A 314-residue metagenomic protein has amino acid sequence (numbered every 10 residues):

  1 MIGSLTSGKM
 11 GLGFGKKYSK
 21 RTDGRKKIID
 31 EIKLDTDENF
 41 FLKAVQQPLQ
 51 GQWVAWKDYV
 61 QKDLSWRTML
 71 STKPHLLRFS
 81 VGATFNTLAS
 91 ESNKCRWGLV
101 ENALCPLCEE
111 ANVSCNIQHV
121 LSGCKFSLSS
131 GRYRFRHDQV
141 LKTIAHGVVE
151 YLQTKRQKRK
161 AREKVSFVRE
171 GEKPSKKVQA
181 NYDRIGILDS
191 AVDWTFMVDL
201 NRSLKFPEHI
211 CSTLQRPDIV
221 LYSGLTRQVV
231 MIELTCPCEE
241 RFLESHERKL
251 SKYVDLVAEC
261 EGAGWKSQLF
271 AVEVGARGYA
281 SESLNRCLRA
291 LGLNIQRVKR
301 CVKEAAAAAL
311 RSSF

Functional and structural regions predicted by a protein language model:
M1-N93, W97-V100, C301: Extended C-terminal regions of large enzymes
K94-L104, R156-M231: Active-site metal-binding core of divalent-cation-utilizing nuclease and nuclease-like domains
C95-Y151, V229: Short Cys/His-based metal-binding microdomains
C108, Y222-G224, E259: A generic structural motif
V148, L250-G264: Metal-dependent nuclease catalytic cores in nucleic-acid-processing enzymes, especially RNase H-like/related
F206, R216, Q228, E233-R248 (+1 more regions): Short beta-strand-loop-alpha-helix junction that forms the active-site gateway of nucleic-acid-processing nucleases
S267-F314: Domain-level recognition of nuclease-like catalytic cores that cleave nucleotide substrates
